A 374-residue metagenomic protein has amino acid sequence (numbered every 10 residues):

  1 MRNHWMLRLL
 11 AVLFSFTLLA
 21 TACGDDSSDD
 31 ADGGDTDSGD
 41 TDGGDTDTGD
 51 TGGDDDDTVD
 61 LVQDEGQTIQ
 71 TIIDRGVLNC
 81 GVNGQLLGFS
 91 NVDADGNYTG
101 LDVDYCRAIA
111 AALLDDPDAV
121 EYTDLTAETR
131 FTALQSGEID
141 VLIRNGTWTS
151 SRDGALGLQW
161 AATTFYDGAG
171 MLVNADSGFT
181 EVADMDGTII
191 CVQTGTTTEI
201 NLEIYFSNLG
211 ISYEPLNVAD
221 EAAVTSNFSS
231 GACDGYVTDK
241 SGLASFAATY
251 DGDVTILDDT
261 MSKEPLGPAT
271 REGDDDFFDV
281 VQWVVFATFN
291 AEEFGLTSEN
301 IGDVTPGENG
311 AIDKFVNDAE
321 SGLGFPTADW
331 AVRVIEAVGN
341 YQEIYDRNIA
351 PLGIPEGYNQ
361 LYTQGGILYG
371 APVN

Functional and structural regions predicted by a protein language model:
M1-A20: Sec-dependent bacterial lipoprotein signal peptides
A22-G34, D45: Bacterial lipoprotein signal-peptidase II cleavage site
V59-Q63, D104, A111, D176-F179 (+4 more regions): Extended ligand-binding regions for polar small-molecule ligands
L61-L142: Extracytoplasmic small-molecule ligand-binding "clamshell" domains of the periplasmic binding protein/Venus flytrap
E65, V120-T132, S177, E214-S230: Short helix-initiation/N-cap motifs at beta->coil->alpha
N79-G88, Y98-L113, T147-T149, D167-A223 (+2 more regions): Bilobed "Venus flytrap"/periplasmic-binding protein-like clamshell domains and structurally analogous long
R107, A111, D115-D184, L243 (+2 more regions): Acidic, polar ligand-binding/catalytic clefts
I109, L134-Q135, M185, F228-S229 (+2 more regions): Hydrophobic residues within well-ordered alpha-helices
